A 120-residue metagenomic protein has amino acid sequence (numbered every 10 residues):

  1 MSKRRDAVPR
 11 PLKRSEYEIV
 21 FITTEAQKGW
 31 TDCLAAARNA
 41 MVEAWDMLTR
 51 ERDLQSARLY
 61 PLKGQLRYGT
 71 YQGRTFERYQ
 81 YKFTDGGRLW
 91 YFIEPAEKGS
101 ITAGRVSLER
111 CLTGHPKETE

Functional and structural regions predicted by a protein language model:
M1-G87, E94-E120: Basic, Lys/Arg-enriched alpha-helical interface segments
